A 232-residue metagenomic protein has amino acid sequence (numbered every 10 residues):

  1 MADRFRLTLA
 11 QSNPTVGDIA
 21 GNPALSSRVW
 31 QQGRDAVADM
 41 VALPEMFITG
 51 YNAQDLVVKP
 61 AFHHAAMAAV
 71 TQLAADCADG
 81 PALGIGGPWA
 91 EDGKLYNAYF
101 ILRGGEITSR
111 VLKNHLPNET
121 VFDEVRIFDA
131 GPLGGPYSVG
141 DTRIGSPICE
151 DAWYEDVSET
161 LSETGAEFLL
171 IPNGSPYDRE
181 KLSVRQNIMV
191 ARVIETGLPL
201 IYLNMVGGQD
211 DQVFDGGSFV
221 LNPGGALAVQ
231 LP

Functional and structural regions predicted by a protein language model:
M1-P232: Enzyme catalytic cores with a strong preference for nitrogen-chemistry domains
